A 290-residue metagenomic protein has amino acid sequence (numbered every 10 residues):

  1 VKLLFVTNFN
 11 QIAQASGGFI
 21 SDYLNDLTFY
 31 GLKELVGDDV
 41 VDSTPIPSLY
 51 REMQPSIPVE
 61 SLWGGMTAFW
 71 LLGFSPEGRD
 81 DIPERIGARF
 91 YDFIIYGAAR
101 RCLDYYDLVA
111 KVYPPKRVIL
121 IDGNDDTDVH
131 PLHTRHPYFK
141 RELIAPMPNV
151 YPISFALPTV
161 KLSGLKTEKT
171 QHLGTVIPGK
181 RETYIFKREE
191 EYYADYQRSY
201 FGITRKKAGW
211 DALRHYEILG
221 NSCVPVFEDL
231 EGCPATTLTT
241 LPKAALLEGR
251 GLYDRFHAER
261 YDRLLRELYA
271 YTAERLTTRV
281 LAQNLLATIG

Functional and structural regions predicted by a protein language model:
K2-E248, L252-Y253, Y261, Y269 (+1 more regions): Nucleotide-sugar donor-binding catalytic core of glycosyltransferases
